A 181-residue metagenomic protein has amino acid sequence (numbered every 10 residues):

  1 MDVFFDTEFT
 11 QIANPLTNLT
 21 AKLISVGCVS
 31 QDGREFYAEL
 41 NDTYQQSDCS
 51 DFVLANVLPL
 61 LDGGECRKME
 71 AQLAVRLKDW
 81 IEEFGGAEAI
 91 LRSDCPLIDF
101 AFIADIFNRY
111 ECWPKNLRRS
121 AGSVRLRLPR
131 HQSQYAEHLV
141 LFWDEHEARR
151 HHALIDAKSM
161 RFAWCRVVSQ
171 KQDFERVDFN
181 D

Functional and structural regions predicted by a protein language model:
M1, A38, V177-D181: Short intrinsically disordered terminal tails
V3, E8-D94: Conserved non-catalytic scaffold segment of RNase H-like nuclease domains
I12-A21, F84, E88, K115-G122 (+1 more regions): Intrinsically disordered, low-complexity coil segments
Y44-Q46, S50, R119-K158: Active-site-proximal helix-loop-helix substrate-binding element of RNase H-like nuclease domains
I90-P96, A101-F102, H138-D181: Acidic, Mg2+-coordinating catalytic module of metal-dependent nucleases/exonucleases that use a two-metal-ion mechanism
L97-R119: Substrate-recognition/cap helix-loop segment adjacent to the acidic, metal-dependent catalytic center of Asp-based
